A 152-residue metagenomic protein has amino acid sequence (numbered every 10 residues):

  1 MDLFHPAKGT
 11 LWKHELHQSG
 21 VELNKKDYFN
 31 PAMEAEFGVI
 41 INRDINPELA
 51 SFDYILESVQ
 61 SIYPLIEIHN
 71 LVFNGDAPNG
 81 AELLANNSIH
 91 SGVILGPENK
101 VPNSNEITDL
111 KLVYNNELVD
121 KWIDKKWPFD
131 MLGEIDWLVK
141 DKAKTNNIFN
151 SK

Functional and structural regions predicted by a protein language model:
M1-D130, K144-T145: Catalytic-core "active-site belt" of small-molecule-metabolizing enzymes, emphasizing His/Asp/Glu-rich regions
M131-K152: A conserved acidic, glycine/proline-rich C-terminal tail/linker
